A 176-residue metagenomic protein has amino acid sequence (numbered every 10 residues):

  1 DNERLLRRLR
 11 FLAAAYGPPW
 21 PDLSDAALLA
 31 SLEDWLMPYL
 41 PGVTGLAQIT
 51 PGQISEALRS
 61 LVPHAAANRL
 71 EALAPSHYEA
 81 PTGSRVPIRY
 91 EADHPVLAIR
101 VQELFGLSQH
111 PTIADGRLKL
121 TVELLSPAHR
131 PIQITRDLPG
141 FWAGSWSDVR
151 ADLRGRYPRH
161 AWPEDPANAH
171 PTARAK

Functional and structural regions predicted by a protein language model:
D1-H77, D115-K176: Acidic, serine/threonine- and proline-rich low-complexity intrinsically disordered segments
A66, L70-V101: Amphipathic alpha-helical packing elements
Y90-L120, L124: Short, surface-exposed, low-complexity cationic segments
